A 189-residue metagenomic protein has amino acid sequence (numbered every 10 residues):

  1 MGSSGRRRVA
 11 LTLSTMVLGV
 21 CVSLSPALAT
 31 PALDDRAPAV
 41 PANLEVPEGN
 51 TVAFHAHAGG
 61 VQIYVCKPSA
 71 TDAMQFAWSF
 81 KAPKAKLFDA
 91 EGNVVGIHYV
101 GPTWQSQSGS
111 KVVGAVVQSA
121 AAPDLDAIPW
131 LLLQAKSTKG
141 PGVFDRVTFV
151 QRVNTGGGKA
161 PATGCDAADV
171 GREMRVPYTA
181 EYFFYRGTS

Functional and structural regions predicted by a protein language model:
G2-G5, L24-A29, A58: N-terminal targeting leaders of exported, membrane, and organelle-targeted proteins
G2-S14: Bacterial N-terminal signal peptides that target proteins for export
R7, V17-L18, F54: Generic detector of short alpha-helix boundary/capping microenvironments and adjacent low-complexity segments
L13-S23: Bacterial N-terminal signal peptides
T15-M16, A27, A32: Cleavable N-terminal signal peptides
V20-V22, K67, D166: Secreted/luminal cysteine- and crosslink-motif detector
A32-I63, A70-S189: Primary mode marks residue(s) on the alpha4-beta5-alpha5 output face of response regulator receiver
